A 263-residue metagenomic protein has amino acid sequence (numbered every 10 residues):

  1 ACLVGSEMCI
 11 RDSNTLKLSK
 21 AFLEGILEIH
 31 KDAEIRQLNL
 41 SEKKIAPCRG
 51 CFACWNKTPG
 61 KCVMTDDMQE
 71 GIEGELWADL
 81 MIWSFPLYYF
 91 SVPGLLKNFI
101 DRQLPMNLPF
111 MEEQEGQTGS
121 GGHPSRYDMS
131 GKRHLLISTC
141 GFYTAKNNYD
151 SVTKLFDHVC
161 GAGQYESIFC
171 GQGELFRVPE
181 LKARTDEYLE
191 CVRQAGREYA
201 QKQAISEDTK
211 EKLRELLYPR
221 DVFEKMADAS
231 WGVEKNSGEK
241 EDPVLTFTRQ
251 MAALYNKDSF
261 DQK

Functional and structural regions predicted by a protein language model:
A1-G5, I10: Single conserved hydrophobic/aromatic residue that forms the stacking wall/gate of nucleotide- or nucleobase-binding
I10-K17, A145-S151: Glycine- and acidic-residue-enriched helix-capping/strand-helix junction motifs
R11-D12, L16, A46-W55, D79: Cysteine-centered iron-sulfur cluster-binding motifs in ferredoxin-type domains/subunits of redox enzymes
L18-A33: A short, Lys/Arg-enriched amphipathic alpha-helix followed by its capping loop at the start of a domain
D32-K43, S167-G171: A short beta-strand-loop structural module common to alpha/beta enzyme folds
Q37-G60, F176-T185: N-terminal beta-loop-helix "entrance" segment that forms/cooperates in small-molecule cofactor or anionic ligand
V63-F156: Helix-loop-strand module that forms the ligand-binding subsite of alpha/beta enzymes
T144-D261: Glycine-rich phosphate/pyrophosphate-binding loop and the adjoining helix
